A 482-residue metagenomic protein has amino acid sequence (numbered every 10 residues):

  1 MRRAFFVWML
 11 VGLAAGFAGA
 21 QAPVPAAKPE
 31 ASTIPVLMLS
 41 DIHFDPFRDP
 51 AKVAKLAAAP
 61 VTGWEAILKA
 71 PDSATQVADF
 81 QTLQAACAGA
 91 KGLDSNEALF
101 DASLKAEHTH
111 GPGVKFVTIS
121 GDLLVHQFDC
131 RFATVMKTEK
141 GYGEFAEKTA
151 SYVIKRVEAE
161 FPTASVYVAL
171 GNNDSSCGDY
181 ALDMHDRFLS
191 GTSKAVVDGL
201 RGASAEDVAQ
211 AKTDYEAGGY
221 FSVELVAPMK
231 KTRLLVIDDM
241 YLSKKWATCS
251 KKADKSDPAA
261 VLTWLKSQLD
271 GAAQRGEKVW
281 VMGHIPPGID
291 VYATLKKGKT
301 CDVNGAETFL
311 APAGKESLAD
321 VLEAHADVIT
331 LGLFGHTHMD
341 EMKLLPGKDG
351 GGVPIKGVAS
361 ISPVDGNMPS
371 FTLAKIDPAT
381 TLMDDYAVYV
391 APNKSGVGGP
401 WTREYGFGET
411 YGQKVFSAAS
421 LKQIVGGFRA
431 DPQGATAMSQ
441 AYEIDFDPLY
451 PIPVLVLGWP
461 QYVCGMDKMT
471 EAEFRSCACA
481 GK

Functional and structural regions predicted by a protein language model:
A4-G16: Bacterial N-terminal signal peptides
L13-A26: Bacterial Sec-dependent signal peptides at the C-terminal "C-region" and cleavage site
P23-I119, F188-G271, R275, D320 (+1 more regions): Metal-dependent phosphoesterase/phosphodiesterase active-site architecture
M38-S40, C87, K115-D122, P162-G171 (+4 more regions): Active-site neighborhood of phospho(di)ester-bond hydrolases with catalytic His/Asp-centered motifs
D45-R48, V125-F128, V168-D179, S243-K245 (+3 more regions): Active-site environment of divalent metal-dependent phosphoester hydrolases
A66-V77, T82-D183: Core catalytic region of metal-dependent phosphoesterases/phosphodiesterases, especially metallo-beta-lactamase-like
G141-E158, R187-T213, N304-K315: Acidic, His- and aromatic-enriched active-site or binding-groove loops in soluble protein domains that engage sugars
S243-L262, A272-I329: Active-site-proximal segments of metal-dependent phosphoesterases and phosphodiesterases across multiple
